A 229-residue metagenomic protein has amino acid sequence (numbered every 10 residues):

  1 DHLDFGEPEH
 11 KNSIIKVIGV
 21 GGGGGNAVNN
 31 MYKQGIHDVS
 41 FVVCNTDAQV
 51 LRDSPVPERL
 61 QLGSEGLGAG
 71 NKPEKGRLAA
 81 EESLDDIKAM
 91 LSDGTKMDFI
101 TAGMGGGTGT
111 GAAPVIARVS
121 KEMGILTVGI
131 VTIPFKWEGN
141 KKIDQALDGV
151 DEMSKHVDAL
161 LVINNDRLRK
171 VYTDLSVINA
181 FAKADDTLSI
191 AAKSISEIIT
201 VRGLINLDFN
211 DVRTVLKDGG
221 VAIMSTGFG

Functional and structural regions predicted by a protein language model:
D1-G229: Tubulin/FtsZ superfamily GTPase core signature
